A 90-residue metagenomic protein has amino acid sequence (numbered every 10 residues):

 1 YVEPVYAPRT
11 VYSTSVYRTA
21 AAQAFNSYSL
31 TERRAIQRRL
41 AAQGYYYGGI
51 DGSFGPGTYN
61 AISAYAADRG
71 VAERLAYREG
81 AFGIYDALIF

Functional and structural regions predicted by a protein language model:
Y1-F90: Cell-envelope/ECM-targeting effectors and their regulatory/trafficking segments
